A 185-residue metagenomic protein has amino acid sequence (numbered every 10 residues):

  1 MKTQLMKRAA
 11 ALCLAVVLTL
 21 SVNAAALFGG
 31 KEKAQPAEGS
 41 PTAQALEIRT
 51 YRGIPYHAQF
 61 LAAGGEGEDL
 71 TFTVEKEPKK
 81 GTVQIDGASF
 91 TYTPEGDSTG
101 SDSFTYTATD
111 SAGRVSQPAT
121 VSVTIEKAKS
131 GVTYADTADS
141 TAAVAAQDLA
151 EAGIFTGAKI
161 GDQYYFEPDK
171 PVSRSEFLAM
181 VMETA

Functional and structural regions predicted by a protein language model:
L5-L27: Sec-dependent N-terminal signal peptides of Gram-positive bacterial secreted proteins and lipoproteins
A24-R49, K127, A138-D139: Low-complexity, acidic Ser/Thr/Pro-rich repeat tracts that form intrinsically disordered stalk/linker regions of very
A37-E75: Extracellular ectodomain surface segments
T73-A88, A158: Low-complexity "stalk/linker" and mucin-like segments enriched in Ser/Thr/Pro/Ala/Gly
S89-T99, Y106, F166-P168: Extracellular/luminal low-complexity segments enriched in Ser/Thr/Pro
A108-D110: Conserved structural position at the C-terminal beta-strand of extracellular beta-sandwich adhesion modules
G113-A128: C-terminal edge beta-strand
K127-A185: Extracytoplasmic Gram-positive cell-surface binding/anchoring modules and repeats
